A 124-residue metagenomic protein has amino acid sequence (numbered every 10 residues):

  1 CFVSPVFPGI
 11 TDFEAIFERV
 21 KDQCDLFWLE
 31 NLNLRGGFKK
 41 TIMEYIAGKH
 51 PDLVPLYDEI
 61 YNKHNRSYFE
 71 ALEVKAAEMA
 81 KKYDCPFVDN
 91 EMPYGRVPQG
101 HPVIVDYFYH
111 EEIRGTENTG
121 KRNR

Functional and structural regions predicted by a protein language model:
C1-T11, K63-H64: Conserved strand-turn element in the central/C-terminal portion of the radical SAM core barrel that lines
E14-R124: Auxiliary Fe-S-binding modules of radical SAM enzymes
